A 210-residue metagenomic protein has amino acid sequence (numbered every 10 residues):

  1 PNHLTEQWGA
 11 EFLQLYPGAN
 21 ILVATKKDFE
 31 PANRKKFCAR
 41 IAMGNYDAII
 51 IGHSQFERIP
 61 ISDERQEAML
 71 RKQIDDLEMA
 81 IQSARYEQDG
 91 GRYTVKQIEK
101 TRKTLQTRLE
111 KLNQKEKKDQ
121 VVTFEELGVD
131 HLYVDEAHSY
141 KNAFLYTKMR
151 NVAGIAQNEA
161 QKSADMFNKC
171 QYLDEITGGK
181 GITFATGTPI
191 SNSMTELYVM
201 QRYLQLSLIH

Functional and structural regions predicted by a protein language model:
P1-C170, S193, L208-I209: SF2 helicase/translocase NTPase motor core, specifically the RecA-like lobe 1 inter-motif segment between Walker
E125-E126, T177-G179: Short helix-terminating capping/connector loops at secondary-structure junctions
Q161-Y172, G178-I209: Post-DEXD/H (motif II) to motif III coupling segment of the RecA-like Helicase ATP-binding lobe
